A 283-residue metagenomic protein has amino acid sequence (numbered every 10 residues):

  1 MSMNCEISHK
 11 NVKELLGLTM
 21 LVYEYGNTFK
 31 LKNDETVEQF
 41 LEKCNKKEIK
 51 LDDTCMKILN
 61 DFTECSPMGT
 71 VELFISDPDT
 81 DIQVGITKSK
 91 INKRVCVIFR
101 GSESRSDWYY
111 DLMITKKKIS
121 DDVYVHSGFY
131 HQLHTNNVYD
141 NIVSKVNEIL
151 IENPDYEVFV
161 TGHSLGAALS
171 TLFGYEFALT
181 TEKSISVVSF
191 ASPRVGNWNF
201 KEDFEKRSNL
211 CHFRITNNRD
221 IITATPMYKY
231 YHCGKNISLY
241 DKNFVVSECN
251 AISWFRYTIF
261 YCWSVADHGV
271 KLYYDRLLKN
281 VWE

Functional and structural regions predicted by a protein language model:
M1-P78: N-terminal low-complexity, Ser/Thr- and acidic-residue-enriched intrinsically disordered segments
E6, E14-G17, G69-F74, G85 (+3 more regions): Secretory-pathway lumenal glyco-enzymes, predominantly type II signal-anchor Golgi glycosyltransferases
E24, N92, G101-R105, P193-G196 (+1 more regions): Short loop/turn segments at secondary-structure transitions that flank enzyme active sites
G26-V37, V146-D155, T181, W282: Surface-exposed helix-capping loop/turn segments at secondary-structure junctions
L31-C44, R100, I114, Y230-G234: Short, polar loop/linker segments at the starts of domains and inter-domain junctions
T54-T161, A178-I185, N209-C211: A conserved cap/lid and substrate-binding interface adjacent to the catalytic center of lipid-processing enzymes
N141-H232: Serine-dependent carboxylesterase/thioesterase catalytic core of lipase-like alpha/beta-hydrolase/SGNH enzymes
N197-E283: Lipolytic serine-hydrolase domain surface
